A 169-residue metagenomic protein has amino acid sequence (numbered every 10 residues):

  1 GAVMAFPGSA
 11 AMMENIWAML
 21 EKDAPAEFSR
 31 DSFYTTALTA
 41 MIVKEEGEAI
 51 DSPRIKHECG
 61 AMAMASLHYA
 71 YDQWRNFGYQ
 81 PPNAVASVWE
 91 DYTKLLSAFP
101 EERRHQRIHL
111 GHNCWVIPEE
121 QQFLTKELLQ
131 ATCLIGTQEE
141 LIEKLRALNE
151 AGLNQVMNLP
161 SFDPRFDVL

Functional and structural regions predicted by a protein language model:
V3-M4, M157: Conserved beta-strand positions in the central sheet of alpha/beta enzyme cores
M4, G8, C133: Conserved aromatic-histidine-acidic binding/catalytic patches
P7-G8, L38-V43, S161-D163: Active-site beta-loop-alpha junctions enriched in small/polar residues
P7-P25, P164-L169: Active-site-adjacent beta->alpha loops and helix N-cap segments on the catalytic face of soluble alpha/beta enzymes
A18-A147: An alpha-helical appendage that flanks or caps ligand/catalytic pockets
T35, Q155-V156: Hydrophobic anchor at the start of a short beta-strand that flanks the dinucleotide cofactor-binding loop
R146, N158-L169: C-terminal/domain-terminus segments
A151-L153: Structural motif
